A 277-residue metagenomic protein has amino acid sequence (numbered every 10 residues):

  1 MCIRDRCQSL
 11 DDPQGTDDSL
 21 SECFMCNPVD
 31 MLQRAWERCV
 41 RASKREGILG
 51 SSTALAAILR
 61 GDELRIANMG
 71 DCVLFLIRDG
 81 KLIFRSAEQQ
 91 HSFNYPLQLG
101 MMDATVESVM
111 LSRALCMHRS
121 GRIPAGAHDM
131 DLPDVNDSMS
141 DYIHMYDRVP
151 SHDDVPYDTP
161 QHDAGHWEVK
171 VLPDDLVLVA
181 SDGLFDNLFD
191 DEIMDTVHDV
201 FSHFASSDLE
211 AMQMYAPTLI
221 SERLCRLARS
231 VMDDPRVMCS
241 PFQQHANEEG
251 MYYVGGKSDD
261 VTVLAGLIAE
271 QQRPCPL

Functional and structural regions predicted by a protein language model:
R4-L277: PP2C/PPM-type serine/threonine phosphatase catalytic domain
